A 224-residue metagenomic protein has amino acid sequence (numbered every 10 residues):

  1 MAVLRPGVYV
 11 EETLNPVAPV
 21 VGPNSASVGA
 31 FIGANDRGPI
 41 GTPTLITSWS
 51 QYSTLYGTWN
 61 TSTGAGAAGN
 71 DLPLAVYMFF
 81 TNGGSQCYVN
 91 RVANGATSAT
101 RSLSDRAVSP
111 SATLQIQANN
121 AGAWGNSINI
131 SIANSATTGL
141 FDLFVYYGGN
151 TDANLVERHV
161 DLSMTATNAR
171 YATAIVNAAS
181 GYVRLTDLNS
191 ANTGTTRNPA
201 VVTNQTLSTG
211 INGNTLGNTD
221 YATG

Functional and structural regions predicted by a protein language model:
M1-G224: Surface-exposed assembly/interface segments
